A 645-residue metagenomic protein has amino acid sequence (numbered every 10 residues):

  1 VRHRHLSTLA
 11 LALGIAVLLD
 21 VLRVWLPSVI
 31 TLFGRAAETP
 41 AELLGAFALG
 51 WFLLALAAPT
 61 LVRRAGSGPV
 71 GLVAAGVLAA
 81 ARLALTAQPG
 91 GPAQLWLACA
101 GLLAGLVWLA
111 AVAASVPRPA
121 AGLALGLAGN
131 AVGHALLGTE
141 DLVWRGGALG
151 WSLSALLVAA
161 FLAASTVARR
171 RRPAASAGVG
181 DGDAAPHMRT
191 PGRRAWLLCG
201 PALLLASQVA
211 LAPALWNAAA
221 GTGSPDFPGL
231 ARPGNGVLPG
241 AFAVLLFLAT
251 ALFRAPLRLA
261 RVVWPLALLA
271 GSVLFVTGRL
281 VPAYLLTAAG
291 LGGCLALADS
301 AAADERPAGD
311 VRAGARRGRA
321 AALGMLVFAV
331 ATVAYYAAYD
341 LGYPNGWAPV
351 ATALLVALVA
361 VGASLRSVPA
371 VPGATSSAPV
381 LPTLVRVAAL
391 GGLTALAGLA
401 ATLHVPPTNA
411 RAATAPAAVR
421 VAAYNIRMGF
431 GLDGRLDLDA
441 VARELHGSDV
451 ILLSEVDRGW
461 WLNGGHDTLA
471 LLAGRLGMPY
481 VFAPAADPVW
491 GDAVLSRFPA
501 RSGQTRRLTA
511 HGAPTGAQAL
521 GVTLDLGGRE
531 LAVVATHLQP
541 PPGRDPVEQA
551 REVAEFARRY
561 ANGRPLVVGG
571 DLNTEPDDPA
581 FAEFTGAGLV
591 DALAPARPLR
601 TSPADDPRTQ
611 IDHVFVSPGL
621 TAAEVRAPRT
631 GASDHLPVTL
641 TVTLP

Functional and structural regions predicted by a protein language model:
H5, D20-T31, G45-W51, L61-G71 (+5 more regions): Metal-dependent phosphoester-hydrolase catalytic domains
G342, G346-A348, V405-T408, D433 (+3 more regions): Structured beta-strand-rich core segments of catalytic domains in phosphoester-bond hydrolases
G392-L471: Membrane-interface segments at or immediately adjacent to transmembrane helices that form the boundary between
I426, V456, H537-L538, G570-L572: Active-site metal-binding loops of divalent metal-dependent hydrolases
G429-G431, R458-L462, D487-V489, P541-G543 (+3 more regions): Active-site environment of divalent metal-dependent phosphoester hydrolases
G434-D437, V441, G465-T468, L472 (+3 more regions): Stable alpha-helical elements in mature extracytoplasmic
H446, V450, A473-G477, A500 (+2 more regions): Sec-exported extracytoplasmic/periplasmic mature domains
G521-D525, A532-V534, P546-L572, A580-F584: His/acidic metal-ligating clusters that form di-metal
